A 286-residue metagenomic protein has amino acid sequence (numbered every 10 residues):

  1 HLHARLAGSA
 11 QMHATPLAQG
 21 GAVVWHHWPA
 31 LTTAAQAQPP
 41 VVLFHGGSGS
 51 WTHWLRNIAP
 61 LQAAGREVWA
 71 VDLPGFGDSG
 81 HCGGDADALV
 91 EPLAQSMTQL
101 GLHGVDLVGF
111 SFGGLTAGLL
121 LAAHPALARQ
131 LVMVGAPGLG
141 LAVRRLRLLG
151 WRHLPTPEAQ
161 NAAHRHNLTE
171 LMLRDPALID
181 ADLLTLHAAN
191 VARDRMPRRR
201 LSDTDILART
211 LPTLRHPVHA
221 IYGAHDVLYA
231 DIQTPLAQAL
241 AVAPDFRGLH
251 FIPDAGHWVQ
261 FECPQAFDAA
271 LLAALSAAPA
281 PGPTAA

Functional and structural regions predicted by a protein language model:
H1-V41, A63-R66, L102, E170 (+2 more regions): Alpha/beta-hydrolase fold catalytic core
W28-D78: Conserved HGGG/HGGXW glycine-rich cap/lid loop of the alpha/beta-hydrolase fold
L31, L55, W69-V108: Active-site loop/oxyanion-hole signature of alpha/beta-hydrolase fold enzymes
L61, Y222-A255: Conserved loop-alpha-helix segment in the C-terminal half of the alpha/beta-hydrolase fold that carries the catalytic
G109, G113, A117: Gly/Ala-rich beta-loop-alpha elbow adjacent to hydrolase catalytic centers
G118, A122, R129-A159: Flexible "cap/lid" loop of the alpha/beta hydrolase fold
E158-H216: Conserved alpha/beta-hydrolase catalytic His-Asp/Glu region
A255-P264, D268: Catalytic histidine-centered segment of alpha/beta-hydrolase-like enzymes
